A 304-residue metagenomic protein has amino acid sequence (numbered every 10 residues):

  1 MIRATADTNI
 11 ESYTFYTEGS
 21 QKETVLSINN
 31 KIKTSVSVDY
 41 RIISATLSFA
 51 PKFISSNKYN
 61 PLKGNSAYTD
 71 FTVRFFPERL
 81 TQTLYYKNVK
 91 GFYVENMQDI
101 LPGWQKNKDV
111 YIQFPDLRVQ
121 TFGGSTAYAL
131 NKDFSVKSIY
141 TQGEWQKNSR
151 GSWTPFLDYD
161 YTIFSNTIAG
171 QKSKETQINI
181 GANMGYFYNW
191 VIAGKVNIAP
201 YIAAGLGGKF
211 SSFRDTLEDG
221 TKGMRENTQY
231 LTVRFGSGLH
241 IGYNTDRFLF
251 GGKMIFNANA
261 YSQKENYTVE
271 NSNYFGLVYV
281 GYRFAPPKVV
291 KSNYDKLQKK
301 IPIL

Functional and structural regions predicted by a protein language model:
I2, I32, R41-A45, E78-Q82 (+6 more regions): Outer-envelope beta-barrel architecture signal
A6-S12, Y40-S44, F49-S55, P77-R79 (+7 more regions): Transmembrane beta-strands of outer-membrane beta-barrel pores
N9-K33, S44-G64: Surface-exposed strand-loop-strand hairpins of Gram-negative outer-membrane beta-barrel proteins
E23-I28, N60-N65, Q113-R118, K172-I178 (+2 more regions): Replace "Gram-negative outer membrane beta-barrel proteins" with "bacterial and organellar outer membrane beta-barrel
I32-V36, A67-F71, L80, Q120-G124 (+3 more regions): Hydrophobic, lipid-facing positions within transmembrane beta-strands of outer-membrane proteins
D70-K174, L297: Outer-membrane pore/translocation modules
G124-T126, N273-L304: Outer-membrane beta-barrel "beta-signal"
Y159-R247: Outer-membrane beta-barrel transmembrane domain signature
